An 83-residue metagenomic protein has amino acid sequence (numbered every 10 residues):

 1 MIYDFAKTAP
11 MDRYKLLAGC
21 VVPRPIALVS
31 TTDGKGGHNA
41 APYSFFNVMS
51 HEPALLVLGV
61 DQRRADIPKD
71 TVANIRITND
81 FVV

Functional and structural regions predicted by a protein language model:
M1-V83: N-terminal structural module
